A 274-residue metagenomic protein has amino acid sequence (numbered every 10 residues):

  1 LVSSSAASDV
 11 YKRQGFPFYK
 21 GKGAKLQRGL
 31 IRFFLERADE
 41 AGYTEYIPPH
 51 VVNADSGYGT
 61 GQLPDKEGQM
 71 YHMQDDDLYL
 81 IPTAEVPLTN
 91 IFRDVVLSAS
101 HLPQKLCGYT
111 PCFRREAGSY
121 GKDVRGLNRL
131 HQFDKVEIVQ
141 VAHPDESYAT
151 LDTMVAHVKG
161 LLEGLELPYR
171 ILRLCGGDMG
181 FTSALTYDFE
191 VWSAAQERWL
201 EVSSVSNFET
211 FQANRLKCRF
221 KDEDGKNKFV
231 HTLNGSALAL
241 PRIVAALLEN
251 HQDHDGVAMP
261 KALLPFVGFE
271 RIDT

Functional and structural regions predicted by a protein language model:
L1-A7, Y11: Single conserved hydrophobic/aromatic residue that forms the stacking wall/gate of nucleotide- or nucleobase-binding
D9-T274: TRNA-recognition modules of translation machinery and tRNA-sensing kinases, especially anticodon-binding
